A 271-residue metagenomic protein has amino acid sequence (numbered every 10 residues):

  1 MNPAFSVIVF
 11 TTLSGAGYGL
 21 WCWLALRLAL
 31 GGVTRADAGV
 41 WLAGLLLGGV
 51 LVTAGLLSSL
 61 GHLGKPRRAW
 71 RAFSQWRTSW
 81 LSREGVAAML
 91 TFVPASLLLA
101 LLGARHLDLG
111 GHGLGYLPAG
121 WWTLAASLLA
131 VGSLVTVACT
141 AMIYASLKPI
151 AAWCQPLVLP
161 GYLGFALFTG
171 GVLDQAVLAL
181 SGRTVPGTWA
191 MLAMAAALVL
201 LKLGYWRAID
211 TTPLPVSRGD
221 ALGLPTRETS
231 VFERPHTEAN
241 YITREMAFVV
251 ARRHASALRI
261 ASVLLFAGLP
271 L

Functional and structural regions predicted by a protein language model:
M1, A43-G49, K65-R71, A119 (+1 more regions): Hydrophobic, membrane-facing alpha-helical anchors
M1-A54: N-terminal signal-anchor module of multipass membrane proteins
F5, F10-L13, G31-G32, A36 (+2 more regions): Long, contiguous internal "core" modules enriched in hydrophobic/ aromatic residues
G19, W23, L57, L63-P66 (+4 more regions): Alpha-helical transmembrane segments of polytopic integral membrane proteins, especially the permease/helical cores
V33, A38-P94: Membrane helical hairpin/interfacial module
